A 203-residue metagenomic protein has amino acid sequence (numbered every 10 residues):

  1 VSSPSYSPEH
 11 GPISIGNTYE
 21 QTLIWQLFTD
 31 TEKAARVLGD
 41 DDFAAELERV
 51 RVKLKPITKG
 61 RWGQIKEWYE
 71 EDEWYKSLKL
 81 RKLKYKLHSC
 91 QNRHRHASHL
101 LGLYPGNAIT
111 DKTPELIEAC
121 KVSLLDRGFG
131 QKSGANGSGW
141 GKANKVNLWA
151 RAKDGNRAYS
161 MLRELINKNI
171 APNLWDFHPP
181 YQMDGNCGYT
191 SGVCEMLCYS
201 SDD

Functional and structural regions predicted by a protein language model:
S3, D202-D203: A glycine-biased, small/acidic residue-tolerant capping/turn segment at secondary-structure junctions
S3-Y19: Aromatic- and carboxylate-enriched substrate-binding clefts and catalytic-loop regions of carbohydrate-active enzymes
T18-D202: Active-site core of glycosidic bond-cleaving carbohydrate-active enzymes
